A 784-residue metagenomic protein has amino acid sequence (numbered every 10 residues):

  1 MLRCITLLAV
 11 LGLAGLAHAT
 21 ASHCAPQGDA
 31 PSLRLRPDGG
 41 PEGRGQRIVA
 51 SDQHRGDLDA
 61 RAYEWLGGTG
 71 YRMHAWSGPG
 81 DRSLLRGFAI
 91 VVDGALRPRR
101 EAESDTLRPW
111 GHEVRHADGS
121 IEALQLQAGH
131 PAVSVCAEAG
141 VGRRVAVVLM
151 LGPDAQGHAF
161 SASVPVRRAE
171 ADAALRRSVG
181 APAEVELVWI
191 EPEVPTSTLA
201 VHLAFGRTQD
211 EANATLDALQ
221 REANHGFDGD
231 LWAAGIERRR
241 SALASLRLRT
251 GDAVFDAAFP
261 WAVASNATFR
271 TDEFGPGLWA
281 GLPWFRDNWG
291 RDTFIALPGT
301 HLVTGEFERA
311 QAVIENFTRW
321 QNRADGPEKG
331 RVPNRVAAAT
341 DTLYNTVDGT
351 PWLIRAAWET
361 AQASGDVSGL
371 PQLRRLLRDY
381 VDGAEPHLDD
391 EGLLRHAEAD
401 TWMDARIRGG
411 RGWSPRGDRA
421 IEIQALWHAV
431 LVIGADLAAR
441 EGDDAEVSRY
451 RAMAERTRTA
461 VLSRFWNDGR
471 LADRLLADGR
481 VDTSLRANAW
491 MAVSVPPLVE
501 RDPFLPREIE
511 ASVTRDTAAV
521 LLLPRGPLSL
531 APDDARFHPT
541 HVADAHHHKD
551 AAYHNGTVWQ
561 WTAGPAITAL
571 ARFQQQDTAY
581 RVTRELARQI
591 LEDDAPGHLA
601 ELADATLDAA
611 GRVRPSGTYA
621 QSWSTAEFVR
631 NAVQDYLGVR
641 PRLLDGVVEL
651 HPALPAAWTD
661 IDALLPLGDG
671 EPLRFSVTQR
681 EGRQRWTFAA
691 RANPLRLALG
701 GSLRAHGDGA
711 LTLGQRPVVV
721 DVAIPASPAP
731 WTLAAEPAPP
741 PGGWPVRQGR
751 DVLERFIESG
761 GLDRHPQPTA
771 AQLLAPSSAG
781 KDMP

Functional and structural regions predicted by a protein language model:
M1-C4: Positively charged n-region of N-terminal signal peptides that target proteins for export
T6-T250, E306, Q575-Q576, A587-L591 (+3 more regions): Terminal accessory carbohydrate-recognition/targeting modules of carbohydrate-active enzymes
H23-R82, F285-N288, P333, D341-A363 (+7 more regions): C-terminal capping/lid segments that line or modulate ligand- or cofactor-binding pockets
E122-A123, R176-W189, A324-T350, A356-A363: Aromatic/His-enriched, Gly/Pro-containing loop or helix-boundary segments that lie immediately adjacent to catalytic
F205-Q209, A244-N288, A312-Y344, T350 (+6 more regions): Extended glycan-interaction surfaces of carbohydrate-active proteins
L248-D256, H301-I314, T360-R378, E385 (+5 more regions): Structural helix-adjacent loops and short alpha-helical linkers that scaffold large soluble proteins
D256-D287, R291-V303, G761-P784: Conserved, compact domain cores that house catalytic/ligand-binding motifs in diverse enzymes and effector modules
R291-N322, T342-D390, P415-I433, P506: Substrate-binding cleft of carbohydrate-active enzyme catalytic domains
